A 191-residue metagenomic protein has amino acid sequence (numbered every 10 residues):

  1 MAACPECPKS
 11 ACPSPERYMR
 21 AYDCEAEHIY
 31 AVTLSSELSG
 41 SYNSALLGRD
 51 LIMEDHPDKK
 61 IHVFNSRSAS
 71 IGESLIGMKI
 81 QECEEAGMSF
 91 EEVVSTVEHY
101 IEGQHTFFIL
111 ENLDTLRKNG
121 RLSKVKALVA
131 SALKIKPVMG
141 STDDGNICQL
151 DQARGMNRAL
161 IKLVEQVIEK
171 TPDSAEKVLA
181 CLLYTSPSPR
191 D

Functional and structural regions predicted by a protein language model:
M1-P15: N-terminal glycine-rich anion-binding loop in soluble enzyme alpha/beta folds
K9, A31, V63, A180-C181: Short catalytic-loop micro-motif centered on adjacent basic/acidic residues
P13-H28, T33-D55: Active-site cofactor/cluster-binding pocket
E37-S41, A45-D50, K59-H62, S68-M78 (+1 more regions): Mixed-charge interfacial surface used for oligomerization/domain docking and macromolecular partner engagement
P187-D191: A short, hydrophobic C-terminal helix/tail in secreted or cell-surface proteins
